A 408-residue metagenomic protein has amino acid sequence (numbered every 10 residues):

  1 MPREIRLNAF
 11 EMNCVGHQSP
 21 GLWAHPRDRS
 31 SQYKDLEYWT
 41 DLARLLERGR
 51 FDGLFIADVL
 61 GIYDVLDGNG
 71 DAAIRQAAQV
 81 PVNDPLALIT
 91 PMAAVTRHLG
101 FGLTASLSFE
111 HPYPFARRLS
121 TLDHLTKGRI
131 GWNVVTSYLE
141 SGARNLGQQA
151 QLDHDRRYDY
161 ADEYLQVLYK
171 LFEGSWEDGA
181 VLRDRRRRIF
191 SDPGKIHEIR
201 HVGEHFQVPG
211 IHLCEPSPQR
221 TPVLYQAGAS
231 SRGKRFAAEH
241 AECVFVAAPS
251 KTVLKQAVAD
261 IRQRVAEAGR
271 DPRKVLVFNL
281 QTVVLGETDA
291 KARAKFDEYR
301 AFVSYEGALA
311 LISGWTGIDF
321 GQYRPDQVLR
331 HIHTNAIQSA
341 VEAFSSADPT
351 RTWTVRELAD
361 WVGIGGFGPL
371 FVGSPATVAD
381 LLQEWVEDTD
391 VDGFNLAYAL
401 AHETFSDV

Functional and structural regions predicted by a protein language model:
M1-P2, E47-R48, T90-R97, D123-R129 (+2 more regions): Acidic (Asp/Glu)-rich catalytic clusters
M1-Q18, D155-Q219, T252-Q256, Q263-E384: An alpha-helical appendage that flanks or caps ligand/catalytic pockets
M1-V95, Q219-P222: N-terminal beta1-alpha1-beta2 module of alpha/beta enzyme domains
I5-A9, L54-I56, L99-A105, G128-V134 (+4 more regions): Hydrophobic faces of well-ordered beta-strands that scaffold small-molecule active sites in alpha/beta enzyme cores
L7, L46, R50, M92 (+8 more regions): Conserved, mostly hydrophobic/aromatic
N8-E11, D28-E37, R44, L88-Q219: Hydrophobic, small-residue-rich alpha-helical packing segments that form membrane-like cores
Q32-L46, Q226-F236, F371-D388: Short, acidic/polar
G61-I62, P81-D84, T90-T104, Q226 (+6 more regions): Catalytic cores of nucleotide-enabled group-transfer and carboxylate-activating enzymes in metabolic and assembly-line
